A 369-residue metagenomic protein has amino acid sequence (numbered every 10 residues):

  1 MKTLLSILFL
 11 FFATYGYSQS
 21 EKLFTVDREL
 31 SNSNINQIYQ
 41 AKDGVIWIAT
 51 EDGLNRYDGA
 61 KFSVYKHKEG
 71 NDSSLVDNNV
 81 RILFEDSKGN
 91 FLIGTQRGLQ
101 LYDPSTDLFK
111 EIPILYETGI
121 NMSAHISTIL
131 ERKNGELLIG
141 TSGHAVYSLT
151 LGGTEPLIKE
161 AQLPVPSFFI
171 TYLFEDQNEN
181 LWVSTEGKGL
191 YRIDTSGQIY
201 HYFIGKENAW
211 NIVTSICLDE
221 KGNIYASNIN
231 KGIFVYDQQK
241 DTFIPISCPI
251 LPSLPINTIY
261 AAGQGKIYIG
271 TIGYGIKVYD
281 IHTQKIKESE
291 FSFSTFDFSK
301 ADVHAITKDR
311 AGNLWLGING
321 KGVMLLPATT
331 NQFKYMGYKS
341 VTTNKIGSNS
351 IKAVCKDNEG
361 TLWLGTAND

Functional and structural regions predicted by a protein language model:
M1-D369: Carboxylate-rich, polar loop motifs that coordinate divalent cations or form catalytic acidic clusters
